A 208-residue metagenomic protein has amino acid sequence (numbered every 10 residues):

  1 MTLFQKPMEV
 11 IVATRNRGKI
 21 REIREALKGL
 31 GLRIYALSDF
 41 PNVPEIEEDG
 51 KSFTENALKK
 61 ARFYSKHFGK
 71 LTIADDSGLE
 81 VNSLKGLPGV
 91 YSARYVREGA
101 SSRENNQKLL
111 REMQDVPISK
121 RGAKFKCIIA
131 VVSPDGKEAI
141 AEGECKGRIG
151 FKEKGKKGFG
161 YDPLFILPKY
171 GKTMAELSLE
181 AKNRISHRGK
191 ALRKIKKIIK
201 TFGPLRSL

Functional and structural regions predicted by a protein language model:
L3-I11, R17-G203: Anionic-ligand binding patches
